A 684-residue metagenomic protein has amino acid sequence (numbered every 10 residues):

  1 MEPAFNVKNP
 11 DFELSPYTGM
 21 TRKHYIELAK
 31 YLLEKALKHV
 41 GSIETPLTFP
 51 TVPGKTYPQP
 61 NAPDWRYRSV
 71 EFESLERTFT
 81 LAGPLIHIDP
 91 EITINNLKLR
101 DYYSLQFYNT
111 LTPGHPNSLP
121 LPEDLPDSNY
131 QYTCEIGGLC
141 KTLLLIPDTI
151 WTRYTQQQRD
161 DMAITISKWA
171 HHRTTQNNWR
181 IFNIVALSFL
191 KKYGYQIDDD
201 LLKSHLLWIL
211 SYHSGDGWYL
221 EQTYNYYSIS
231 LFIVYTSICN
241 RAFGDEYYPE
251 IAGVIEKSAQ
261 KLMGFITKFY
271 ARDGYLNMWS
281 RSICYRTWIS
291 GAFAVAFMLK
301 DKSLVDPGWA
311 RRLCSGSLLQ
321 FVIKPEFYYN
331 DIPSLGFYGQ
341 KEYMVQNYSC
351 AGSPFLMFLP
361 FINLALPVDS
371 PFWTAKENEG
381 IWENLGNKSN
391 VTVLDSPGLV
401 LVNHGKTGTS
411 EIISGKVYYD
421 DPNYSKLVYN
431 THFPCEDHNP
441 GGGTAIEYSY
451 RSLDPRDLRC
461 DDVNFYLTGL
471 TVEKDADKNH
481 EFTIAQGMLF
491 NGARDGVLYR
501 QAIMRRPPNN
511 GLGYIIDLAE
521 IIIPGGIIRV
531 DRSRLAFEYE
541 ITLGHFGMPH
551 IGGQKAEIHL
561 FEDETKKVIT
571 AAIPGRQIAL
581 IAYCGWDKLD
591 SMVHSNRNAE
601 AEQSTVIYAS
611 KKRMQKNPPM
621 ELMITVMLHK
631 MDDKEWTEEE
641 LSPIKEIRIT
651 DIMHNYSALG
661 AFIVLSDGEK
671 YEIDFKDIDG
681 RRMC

Functional and structural regions predicted by a protein language model:
M1-H115: Extreme N-terminal leader/anchor segments
G54-P63, Y338-K341, E379-N384, G511-L512: Short linear interaction motifs
R68-D89, N96-F297: Aromatic-lined, polymer-binding surfaces characteristic of secreted/periplasmic polysaccharide-degrading enzymes
P90, W151, G244-Y247, P333 (+1 more regions): Structured alpha-helical bundle/scaffold domains in large eukaryotic membrane-trafficking regulators
T110, G114-P122, M162, A271-P422: Carbohydrate-active enzyme catalytic cores, enriched for enzymes that act on polyanionic acidic polysaccharides
E250-I251, R281, V305-R311, S370-E377 (+3 more regions): Composition- and surface-driven signal marking solvent-exposed, interaction-prone regions in large proteins
W382-M488: Low-complexity, glycine/alanine/valine/leucine- and proline-rich hydrophobic stretches
G443-C684: Extended repeat-based interaction scaffolds and adjacent low-complexity, acidic/S/T/P-biased segments that form broad
